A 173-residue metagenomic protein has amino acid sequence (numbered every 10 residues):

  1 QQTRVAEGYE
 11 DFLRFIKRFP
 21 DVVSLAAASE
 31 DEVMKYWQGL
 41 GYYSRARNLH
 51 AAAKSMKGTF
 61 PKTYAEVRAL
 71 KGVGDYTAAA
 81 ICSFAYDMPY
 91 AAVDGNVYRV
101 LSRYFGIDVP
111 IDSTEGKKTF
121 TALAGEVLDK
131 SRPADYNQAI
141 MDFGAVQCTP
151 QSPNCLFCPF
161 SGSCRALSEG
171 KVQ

Functional and structural regions predicted by a protein language model:
Q1-L156, F160-E169: Catalytic cores of DNA base-excision repair glycosylases
K171-Q173: Low-complexity, acidic/Ser/Thr- and charged residue-rich accessory regions of DNA metabolism proteins
